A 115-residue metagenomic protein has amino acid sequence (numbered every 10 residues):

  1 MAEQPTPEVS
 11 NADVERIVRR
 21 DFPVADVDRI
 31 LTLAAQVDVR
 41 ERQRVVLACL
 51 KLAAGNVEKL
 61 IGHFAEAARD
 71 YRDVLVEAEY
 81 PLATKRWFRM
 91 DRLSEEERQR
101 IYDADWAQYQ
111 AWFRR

Functional and structural regions predicted by a protein language model:
A2-A35: Short terminal alpha-helical segments
V37-R42, V46-L50: Short, contiguous, helix-prone interaction/anchoring segments in small proteins
V45, K59-L60: Residue-level detector of well-ordered alpha-helical segments, enriched for hydrophobic/aromatic packing positions
A53: Acidic/histidine-rich catalytic cores and adjacent linkers of DNA breakage/strand-transfer/modification proteins
I61-A65: Short coil/turn segments at secondary-structure boundaries
A68-R115: Amphipathic alpha-helical binding modules
